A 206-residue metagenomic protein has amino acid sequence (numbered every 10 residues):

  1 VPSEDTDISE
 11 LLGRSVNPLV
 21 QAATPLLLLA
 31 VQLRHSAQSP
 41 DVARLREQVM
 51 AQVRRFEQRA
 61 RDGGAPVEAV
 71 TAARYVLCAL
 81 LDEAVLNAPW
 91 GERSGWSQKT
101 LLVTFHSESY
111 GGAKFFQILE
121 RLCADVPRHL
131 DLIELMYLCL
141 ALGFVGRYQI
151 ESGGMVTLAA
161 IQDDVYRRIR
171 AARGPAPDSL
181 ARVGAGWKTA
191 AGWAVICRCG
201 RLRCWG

Functional and structural regions predicted by a protein language model:
P2-D82: Non-catalytic, solvent-exposed interaction/assembly segments
R14, D41, A65, V103 (+3 more regions): Conserved aromatic-histidine-acidic binding/catalytic patches
V31, H35-Q38, R61, D82-P89 (+4 more regions): Charged/polar positions within long, soluble alpha-helices
T71, V76-R147: Membrane-proximal low-complexity regions enriched in glycine and acidic/polar residues
S109, V145-I169: Acidic, low-complexity cytosolic segments
A159-V195: Juxtamembrane amphipathic/hinge helix adjacent to a transmembrane helix
G200-G206: Single-pass alpha-helical transmembrane signal-anchor segments
